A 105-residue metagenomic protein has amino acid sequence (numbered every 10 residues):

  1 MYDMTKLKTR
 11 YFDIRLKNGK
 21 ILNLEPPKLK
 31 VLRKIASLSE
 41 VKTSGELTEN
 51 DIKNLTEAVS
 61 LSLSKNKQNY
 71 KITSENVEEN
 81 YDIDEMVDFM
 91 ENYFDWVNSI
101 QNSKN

Functional and structural regions predicted by a protein language model:
M1-D13: Short acidic, Pro/Gly- and aromatic-enriched capping/linker segments at domain boundaries
T9, N23-N105: Short, surface-exposed, charged amphipathic helix/loop patches that serve as local interaction elements
K17-G19: Glycine-centered tight beta-turn/hairpin loop motif at sheet-sheet or coil-to-beta transitions
